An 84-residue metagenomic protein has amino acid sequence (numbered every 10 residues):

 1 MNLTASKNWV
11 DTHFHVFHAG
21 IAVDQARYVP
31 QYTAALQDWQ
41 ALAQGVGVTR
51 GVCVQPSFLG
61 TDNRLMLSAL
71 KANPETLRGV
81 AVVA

Functional and structural regions predicted by a protein language model:
M1-A84: Helix-coil boundary/capping segments in enzymes
